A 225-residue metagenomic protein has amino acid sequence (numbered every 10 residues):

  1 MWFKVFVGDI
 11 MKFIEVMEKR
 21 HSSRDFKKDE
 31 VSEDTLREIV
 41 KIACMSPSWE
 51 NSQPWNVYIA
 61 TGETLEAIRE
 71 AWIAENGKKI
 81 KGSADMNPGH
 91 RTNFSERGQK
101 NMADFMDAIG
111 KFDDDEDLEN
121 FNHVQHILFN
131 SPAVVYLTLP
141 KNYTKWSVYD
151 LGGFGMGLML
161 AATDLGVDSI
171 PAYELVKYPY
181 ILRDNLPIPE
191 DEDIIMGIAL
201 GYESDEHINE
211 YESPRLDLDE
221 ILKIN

Functional and structural regions predicted by a protein language model:
W2-N225: Acidic, surface-exposed loops and disordered segments
